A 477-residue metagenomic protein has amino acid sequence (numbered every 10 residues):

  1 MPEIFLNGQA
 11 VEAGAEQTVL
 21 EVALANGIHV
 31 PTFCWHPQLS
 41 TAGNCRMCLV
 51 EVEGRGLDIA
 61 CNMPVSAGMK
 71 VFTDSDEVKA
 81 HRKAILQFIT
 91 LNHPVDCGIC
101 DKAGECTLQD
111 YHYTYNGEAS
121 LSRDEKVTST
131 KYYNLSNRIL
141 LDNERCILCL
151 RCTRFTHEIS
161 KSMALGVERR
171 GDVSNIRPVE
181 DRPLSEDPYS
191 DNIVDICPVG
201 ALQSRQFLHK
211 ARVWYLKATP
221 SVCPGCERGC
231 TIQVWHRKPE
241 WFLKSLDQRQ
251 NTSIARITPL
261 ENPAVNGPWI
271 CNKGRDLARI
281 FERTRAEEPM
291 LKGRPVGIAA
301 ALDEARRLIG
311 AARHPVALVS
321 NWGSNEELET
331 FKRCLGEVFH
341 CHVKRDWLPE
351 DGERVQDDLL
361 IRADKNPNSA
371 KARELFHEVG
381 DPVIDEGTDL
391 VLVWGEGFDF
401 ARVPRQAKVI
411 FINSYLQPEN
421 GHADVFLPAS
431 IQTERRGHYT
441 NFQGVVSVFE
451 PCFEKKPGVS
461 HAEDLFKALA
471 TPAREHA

Functional and structural regions predicted by a protein language model:
E3, Q17-V22, P64, S324 (+1 more regions): Short, structural beta-strand-to-alpha-helix junction motif
V19-E53: A basic, amphipathic helix-loop patch mediating RNA/tRNA/ribosome contacts
R46-P224, R228-I232, R237-L243, S253: Fe-S ferredoxin-like electron-transfer domains and their immediately adjacent linker/connector regions across
D124, K131, S245-H314, P472: Cofactor-/ligand-binding subdomain signature composed of acidic, glycine-rich, tryptophan-containing flexible loops
Y189-P259, D389-D399, V403-Q417, P451-A470: Phosphate/diphosphate-binding loops
A300, L308, C334-L335, F339-A477: Non-catalytic alpha/beta scaffold blocks inside enzyme catalytic domains
V316-L328, G397-D399: Gly/Ser/Thr-rich loops at beta-strand to alpha-helix junctions that form or flank small-molecule/cofactor-binding
